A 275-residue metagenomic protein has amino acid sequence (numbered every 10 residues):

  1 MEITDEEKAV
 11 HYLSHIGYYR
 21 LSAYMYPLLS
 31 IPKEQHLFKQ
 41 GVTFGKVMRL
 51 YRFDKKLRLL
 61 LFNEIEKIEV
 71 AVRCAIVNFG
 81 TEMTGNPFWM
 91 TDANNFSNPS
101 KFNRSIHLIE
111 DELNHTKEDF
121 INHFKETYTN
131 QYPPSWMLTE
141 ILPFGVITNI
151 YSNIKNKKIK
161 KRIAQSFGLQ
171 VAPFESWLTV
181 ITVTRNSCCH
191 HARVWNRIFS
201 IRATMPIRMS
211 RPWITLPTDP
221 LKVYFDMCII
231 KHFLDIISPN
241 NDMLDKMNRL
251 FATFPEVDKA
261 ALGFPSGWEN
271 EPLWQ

Functional and structural regions predicted by a protein language model:
M1-V183, W195-Q275: Extended intrinsically disordered or low-complexity regions, especially N/C-terminal cytosolic tails and loops, rather
H191: Acidic/aromatic/glycine-rich contiguous surface patches that form carbohydrate-binding/processing clefts and analogous
